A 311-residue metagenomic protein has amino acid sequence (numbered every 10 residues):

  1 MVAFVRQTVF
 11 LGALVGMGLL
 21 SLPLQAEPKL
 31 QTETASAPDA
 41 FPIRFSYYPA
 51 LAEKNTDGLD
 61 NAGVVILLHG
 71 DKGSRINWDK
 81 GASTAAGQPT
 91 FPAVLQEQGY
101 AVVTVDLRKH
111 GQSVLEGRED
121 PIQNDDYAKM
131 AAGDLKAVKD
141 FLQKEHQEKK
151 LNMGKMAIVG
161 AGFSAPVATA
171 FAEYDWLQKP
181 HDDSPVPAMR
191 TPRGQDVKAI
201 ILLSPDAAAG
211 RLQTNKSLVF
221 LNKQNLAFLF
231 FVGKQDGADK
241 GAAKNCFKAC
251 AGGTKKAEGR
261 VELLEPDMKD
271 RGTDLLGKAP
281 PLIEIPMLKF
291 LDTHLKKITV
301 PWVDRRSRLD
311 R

Functional and structural regions predicted by a protein language model:
A26-L59: N-terminal cap/lid segment of alpha/beta-hydrolase-fold proteins
A52-E97: Short, surface-exposed "cap/lid" segments of acyl-processing enzymes
I76-T84, L107-M130: Cap/lid segment of the alpha/beta-hydrolase catalytic domain
P92-E116: Conserved alpha/beta-hydrolase
E119-K149: Alpha/beta-hydrolase active-site loop
K149-G162: Alpha/beta-hydrolase fold nucleophile elbow
D182-E258: The feature captures the conserved acid-bearing segment of alpha/beta-hydrolase catalytic domains
K255-R311: C-terminal catalytic histidine-bearing segment of alpha/beta-hydrolase fold enzymes
